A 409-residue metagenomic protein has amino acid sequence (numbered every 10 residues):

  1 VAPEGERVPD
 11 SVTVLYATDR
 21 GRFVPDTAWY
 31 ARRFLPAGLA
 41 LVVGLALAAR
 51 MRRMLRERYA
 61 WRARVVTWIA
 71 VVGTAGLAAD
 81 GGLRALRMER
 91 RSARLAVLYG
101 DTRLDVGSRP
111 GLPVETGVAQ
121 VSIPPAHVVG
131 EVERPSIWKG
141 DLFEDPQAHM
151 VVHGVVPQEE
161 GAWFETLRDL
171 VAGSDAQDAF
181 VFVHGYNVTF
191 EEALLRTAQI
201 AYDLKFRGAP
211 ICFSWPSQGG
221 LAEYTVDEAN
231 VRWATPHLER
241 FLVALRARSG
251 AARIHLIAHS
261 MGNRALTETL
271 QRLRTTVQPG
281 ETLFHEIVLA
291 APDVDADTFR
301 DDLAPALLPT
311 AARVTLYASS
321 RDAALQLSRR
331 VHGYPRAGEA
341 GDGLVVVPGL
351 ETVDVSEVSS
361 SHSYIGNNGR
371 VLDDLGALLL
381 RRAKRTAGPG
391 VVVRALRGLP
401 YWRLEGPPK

Functional and structural regions predicted by a protein language model:
A2-A40, G76-S174, L194-P210, S214-R253 (+1 more regions): Lipolytic serine-hydrolase domain surface
A40-M54, D80-G81: Alpha-helical transmembrane segments
M54-R62: Membrane-interface helix-boundary motifs at transmembrane edges
R62-R84: Internal/C-terminal transmembrane anchor helices
D178: Alpha/beta-hydrolase fold active-site loops
V181-G185, H259, A291: The conserved beta1-alpha1 loop
V188-A193: Short substrate-entry loop that stabilizes the transition state in hydrolases
L238, A258, G262, L266: Gly/Ala-rich beta-loop-alpha elbow adjacent to hydrolase catalytic centers
